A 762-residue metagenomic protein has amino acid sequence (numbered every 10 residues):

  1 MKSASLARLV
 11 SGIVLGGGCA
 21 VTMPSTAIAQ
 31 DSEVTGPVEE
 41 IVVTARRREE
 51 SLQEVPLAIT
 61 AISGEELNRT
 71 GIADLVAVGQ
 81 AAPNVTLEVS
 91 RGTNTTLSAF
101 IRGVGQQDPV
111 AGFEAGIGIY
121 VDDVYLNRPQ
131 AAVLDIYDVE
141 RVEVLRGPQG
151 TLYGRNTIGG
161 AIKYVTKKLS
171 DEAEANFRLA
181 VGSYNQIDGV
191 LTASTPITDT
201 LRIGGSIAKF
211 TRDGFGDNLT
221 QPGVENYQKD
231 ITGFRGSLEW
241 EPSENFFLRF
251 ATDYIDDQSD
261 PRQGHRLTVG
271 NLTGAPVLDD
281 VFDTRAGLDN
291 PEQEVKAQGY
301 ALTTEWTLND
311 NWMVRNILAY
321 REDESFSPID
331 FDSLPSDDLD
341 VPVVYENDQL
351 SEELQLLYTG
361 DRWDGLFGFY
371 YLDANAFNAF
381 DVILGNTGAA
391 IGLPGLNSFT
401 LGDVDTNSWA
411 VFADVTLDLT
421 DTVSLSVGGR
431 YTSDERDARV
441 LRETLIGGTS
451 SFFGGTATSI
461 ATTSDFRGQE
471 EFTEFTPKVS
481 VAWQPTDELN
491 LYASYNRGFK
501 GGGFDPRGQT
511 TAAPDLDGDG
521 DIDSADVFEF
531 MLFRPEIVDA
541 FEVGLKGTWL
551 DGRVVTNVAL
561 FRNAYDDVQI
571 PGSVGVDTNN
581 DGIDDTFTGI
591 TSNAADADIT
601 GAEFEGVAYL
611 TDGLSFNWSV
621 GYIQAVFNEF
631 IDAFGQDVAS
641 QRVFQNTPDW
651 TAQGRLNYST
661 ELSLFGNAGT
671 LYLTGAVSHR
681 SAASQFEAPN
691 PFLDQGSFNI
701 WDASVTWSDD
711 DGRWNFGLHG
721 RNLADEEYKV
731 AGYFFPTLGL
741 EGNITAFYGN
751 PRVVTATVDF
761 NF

Functional and structural regions predicted by a protein language model:
Q30, V341-E353, G392-V404, S408-F412 (+6 more regions): Outer membrane beta-barrel strand-and-loop segments of large Gram-negative receptors, especially TonB-dependent
P37-E172, V543: Acidic, small-polar-rich N-terminal luminal/periplasmic segments of exported/outer-membrane proteins
E114-G116, R128, I136-R146, T151-T220 (+6 more regions): Outer-membrane beta-barrel translocator/receptor signature
S170-E172, A180, Y184, L191-D289 (+6 more regions): Periplasmic-side early beta-strands and strand-to-turn transitions of outer-membrane beta-barrels
F215-Y227, R262-A286, D330-V341, D381-L401 (+6 more regions): Solvent-exposed loop segments that connect transmembrane elements
A301-T307, M313-I329, Q484, N490-K500 (+5 more regions): Membrane-embedded beta-barrel scaffold of Gram-negative outer-membrane proteins
D364, D421, L425, A559-Y565 (+3 more regions): Gram-negative outer-membrane beta-barrel transporters
S678-F686, W707-F762: C-terminal beta-signal and adjacent terminal beta-strands/loops of Gram-negative outer-membrane beta-barrel proteins
